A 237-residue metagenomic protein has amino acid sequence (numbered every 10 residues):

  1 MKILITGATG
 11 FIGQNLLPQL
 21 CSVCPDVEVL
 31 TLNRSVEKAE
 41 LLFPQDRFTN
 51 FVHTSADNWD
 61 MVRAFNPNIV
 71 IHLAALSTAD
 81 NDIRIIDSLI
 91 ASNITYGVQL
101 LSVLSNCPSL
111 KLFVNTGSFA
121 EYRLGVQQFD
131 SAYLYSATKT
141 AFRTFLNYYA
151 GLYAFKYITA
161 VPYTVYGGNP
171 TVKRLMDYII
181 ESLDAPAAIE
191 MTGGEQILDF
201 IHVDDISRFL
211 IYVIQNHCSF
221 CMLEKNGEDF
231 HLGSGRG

Functional and structural regions predicted by a protein language model:
I3-V23: N-terminal Rossmann NAD(P)H-binding glycine-rich loop of SDR-like oxidoreductase domains
T6, L32, V70-L76, F113-F119 (+1 more regions): SDR active-site strand-loop-helix element
T6, T164-N169, M191-F200, M222-G237: Glycine-rich Rossmann NAD(P)(H)-binding loop
H53-S92: NAD(P)H-binding glycine-rich loop region in Rossmannoid oxidoreductase-like domains and their noncatalytic homologs
L76-D80, G117-V126, Y163-Y166, L198: Active-site segment of SDR-like NAD(P)-dependent oxidoreductases
T95-L134: Conserved Rossmann-fold NAD(P)-dependent oxidoreductase catalytic core, especially the SDR/UDP-sugar
L134-A141: Active-site helix of classical SDR
N147-L198, V203-I214: NAD(P)-dependent short-chain dehydrogenase/reductase
